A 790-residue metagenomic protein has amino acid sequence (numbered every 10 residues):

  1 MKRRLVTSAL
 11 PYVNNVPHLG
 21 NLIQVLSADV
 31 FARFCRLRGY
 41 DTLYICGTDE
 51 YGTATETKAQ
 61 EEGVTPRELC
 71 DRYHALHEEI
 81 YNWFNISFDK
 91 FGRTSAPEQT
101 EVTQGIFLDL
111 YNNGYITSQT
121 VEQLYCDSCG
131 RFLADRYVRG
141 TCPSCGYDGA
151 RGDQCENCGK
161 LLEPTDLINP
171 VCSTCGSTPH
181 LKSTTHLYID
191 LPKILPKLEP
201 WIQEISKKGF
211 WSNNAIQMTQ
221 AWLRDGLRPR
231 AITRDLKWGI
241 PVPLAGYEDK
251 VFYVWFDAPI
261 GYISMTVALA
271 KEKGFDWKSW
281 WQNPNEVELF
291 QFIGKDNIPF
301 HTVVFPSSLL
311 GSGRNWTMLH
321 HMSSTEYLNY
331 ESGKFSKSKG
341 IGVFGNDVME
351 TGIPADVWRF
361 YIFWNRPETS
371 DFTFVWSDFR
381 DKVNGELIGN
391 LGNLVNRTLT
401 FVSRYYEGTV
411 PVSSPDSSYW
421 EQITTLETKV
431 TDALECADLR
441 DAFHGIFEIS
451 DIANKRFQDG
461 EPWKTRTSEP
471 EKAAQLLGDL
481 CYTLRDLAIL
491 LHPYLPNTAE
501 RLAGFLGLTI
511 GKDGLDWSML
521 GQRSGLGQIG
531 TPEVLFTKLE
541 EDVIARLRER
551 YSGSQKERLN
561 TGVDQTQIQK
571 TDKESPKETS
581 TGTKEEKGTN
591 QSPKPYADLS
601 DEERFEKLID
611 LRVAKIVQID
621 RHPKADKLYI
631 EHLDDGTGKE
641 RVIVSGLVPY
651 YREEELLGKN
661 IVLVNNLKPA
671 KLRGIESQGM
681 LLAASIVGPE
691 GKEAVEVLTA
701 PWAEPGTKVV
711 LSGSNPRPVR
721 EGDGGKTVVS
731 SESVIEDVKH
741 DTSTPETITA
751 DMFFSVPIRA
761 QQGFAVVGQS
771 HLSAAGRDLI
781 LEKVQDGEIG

Functional and structural regions predicted by a protein language model:
M1-W201: N-terminal, positively charged nucleic-acid-binding surface of large information/translation enzymes
K2-C46, E98-E101, V171-R404, H444-I446: Structured secondary-structure scaffolds
P11-Y12, D148-A150, S177, I194 (+14 more regions): Short, glycine-/Ser/Thr-/acidic-enriched flexible segments
H301, S332, I446, L480 (+5 more regions): Hydrophobic, well-ordered secondary-structure elements that form the walls of internal hydrophobic environments
H320-S324, A503-G504, I630: Beta-strand segments within the central parallel beta-sheet cores of soluble alpha/beta enzyme folds
D378-P415, Q422-Q528: Helix-rich, typically C-terminal accessory recognition domains appended to large enzymatic cores
L502-F605: Intrinsic disorder at enzyme termini
P576-G790: Phosphate-backbone binding interfaces of nucleic-acid-interacting proteins
